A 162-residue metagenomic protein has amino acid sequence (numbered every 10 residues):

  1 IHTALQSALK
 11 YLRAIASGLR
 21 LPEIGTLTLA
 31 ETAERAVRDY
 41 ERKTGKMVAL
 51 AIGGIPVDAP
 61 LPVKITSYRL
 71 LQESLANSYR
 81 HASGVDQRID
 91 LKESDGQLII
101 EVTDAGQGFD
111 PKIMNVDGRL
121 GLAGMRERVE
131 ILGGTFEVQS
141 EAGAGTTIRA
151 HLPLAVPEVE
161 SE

Functional and structural regions predicted by a protein language model:
I1-E162: Coiled-coil dimerization/phosphotransfer module
